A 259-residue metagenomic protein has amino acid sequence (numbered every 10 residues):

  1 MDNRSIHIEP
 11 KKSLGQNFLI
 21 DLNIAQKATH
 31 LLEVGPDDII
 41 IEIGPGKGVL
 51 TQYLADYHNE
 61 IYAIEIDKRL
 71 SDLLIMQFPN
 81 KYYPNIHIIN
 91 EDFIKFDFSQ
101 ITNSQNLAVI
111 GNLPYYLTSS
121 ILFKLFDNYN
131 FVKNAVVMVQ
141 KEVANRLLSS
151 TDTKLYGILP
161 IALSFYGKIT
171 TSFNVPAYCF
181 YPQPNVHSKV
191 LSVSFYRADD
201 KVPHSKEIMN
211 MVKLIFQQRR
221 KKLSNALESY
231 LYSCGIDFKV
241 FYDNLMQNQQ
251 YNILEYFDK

Functional and structural regions predicted by a protein language model:
M1-L214, Q218, I236: Catalytic cores of RNA-modifying enzymes
L214-K259: C-terminal lobe and adjacent flexible extensions of AdoMet/dcAdoMet transferase-like proteins
